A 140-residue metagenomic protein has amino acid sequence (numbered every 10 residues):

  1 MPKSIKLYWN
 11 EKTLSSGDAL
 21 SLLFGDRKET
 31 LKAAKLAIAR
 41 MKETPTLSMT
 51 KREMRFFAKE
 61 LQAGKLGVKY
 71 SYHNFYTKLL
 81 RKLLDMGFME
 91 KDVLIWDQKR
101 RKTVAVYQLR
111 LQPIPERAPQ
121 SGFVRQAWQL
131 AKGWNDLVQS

Functional and structural regions predicted by a protein language model:
P2-S48: Short alpha-helical segments that sit at the start of domains
A33-A34, T50, Y76-L79: Amphipathic alpha-helical interface surfaces
I38-K42, K51, R55, R81: Short, hydrophobic, well-ordered secondary-structure elements
P45-G67: Short acidic, hydrophobic short linear motifs in intrinsically disordered regions
L66-G87, K91: Short amphipathic alpha-helical interaction segments
D92-V104: Short, Lys/Arg-rich nucleic-acid/phosphate-binding segment
A105-S140: Short, amphipathic alpha-helical interaction segments positioned at domain boundaries
